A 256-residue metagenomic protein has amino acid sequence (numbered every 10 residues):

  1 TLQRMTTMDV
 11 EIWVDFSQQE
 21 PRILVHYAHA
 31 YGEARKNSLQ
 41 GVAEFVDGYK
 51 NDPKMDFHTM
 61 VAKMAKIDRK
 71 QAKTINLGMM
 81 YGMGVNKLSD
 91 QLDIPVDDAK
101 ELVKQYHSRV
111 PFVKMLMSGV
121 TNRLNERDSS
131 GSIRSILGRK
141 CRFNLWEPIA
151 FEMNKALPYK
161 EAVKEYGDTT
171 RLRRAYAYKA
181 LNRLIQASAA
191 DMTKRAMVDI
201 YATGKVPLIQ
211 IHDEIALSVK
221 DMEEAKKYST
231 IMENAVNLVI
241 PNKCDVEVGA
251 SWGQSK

Functional and structural regions predicted by a protein language model:
T1-K256: Conserved catalytic core of nucleotide polymerization and phosphodiester-bond processing enzymes
